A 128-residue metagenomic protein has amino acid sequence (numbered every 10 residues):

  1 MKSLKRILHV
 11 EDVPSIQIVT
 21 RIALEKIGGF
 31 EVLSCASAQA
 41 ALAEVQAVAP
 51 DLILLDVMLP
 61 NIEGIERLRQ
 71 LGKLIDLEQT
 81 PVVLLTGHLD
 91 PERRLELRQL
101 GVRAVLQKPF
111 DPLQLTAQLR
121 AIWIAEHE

Functional and structural regions predicted by a protein language model:
E11: Conserved acidic carboxylate
P14-L33: Two-component/phosphorelay signaling modules centered on CheY-like receiver
S34-L52: Acidic, metal-coordinating helix/loop segments flanking the phosphotransfer/catalytic sites of two-component signaling
S37, E63-R69: Acidic catalytic/metal-coordinating carboxylates
D56, T86: Active-site residues of response regulator receiver
P60, D90: The feature encodes the CheY-like receiver
G64, L97-R103: As written
F110-L119: C-terminal output helix
